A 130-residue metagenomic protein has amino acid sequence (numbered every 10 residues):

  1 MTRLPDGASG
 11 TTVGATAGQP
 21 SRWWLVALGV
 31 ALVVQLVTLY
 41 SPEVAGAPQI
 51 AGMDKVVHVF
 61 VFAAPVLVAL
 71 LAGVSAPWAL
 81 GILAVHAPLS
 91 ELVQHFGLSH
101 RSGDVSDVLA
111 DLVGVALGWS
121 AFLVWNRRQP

Functional and structural regions predicted by a protein language model:
T2-V108, L112-P130: Bulky hydrophobic segments
